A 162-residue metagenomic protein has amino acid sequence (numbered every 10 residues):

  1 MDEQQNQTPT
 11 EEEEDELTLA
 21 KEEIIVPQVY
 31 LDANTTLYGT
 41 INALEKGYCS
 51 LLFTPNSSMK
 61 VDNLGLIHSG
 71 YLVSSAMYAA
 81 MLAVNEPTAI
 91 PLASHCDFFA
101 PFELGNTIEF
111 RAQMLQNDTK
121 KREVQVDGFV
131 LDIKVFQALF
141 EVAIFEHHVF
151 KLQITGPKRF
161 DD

Functional and structural regions predicted by a protein language model:
M1-E22, T88, F102-L104, L115-D162: HotDog/MaoC-like acyl-thioester-processing domains
K21-Y30, A80-P87: Short, solvent-exposed helix-to-loop capping segments enriched in aromatics
Q28-I67: Catalytic strand-loop segment that frames the active site of acyl-thioester-processing enzymes
T36, K46-L52, A93, T107-E109 (+2 more regions): Intrinsic-disorder/low-complexity, polar/charged segments enriched in Ser/Thr/Lys/Arg/Asp/Glu/Gln
F53-P55, F98, I144: Hydrophobic residues in beta-strands and at strand termini
V61-G65, L92, H148-V149: A short, polar/proline- and glycine-enriched secondary-structure boundary/capping micro-motif
L66-S74: Short, conserved micro-motifs enriched in small and acidic residues
Y78-M114: Hydrophobic beta-strand-centered segment that forms part of the acyl-chain substrate-binding groove
